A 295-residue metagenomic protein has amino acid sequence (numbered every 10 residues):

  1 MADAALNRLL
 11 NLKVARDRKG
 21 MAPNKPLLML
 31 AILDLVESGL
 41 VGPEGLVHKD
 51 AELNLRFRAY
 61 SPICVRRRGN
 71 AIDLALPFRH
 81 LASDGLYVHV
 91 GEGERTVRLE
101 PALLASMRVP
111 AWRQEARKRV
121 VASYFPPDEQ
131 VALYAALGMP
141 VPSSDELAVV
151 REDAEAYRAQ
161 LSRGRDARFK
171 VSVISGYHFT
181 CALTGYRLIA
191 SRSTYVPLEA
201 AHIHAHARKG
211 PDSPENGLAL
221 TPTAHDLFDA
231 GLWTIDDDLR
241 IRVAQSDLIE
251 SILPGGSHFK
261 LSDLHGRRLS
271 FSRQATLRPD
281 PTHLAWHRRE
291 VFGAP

Functional and structural regions predicted by a protein language model:
A2-E146: Short helix-coil boundary/hinge micro-motifs
L30-D34, Y186, A219: Contiguous, well-ordered alpha-helical segments that form the cores/surfaces of helical PPI scaffolds
C64-R67, L74-A75, G185-L188, S270-Q274: Intrinsically disordered, low-complexity boundary segments flanking structured domains
V120, A132, A136-R187, H204-E215 (+1 more regions): Short, charged surface segments at domain edges that flank catalytic/cofactor-binding sites
G164, I189-P295: A detector for short metal-coordination/catalytic motifs
